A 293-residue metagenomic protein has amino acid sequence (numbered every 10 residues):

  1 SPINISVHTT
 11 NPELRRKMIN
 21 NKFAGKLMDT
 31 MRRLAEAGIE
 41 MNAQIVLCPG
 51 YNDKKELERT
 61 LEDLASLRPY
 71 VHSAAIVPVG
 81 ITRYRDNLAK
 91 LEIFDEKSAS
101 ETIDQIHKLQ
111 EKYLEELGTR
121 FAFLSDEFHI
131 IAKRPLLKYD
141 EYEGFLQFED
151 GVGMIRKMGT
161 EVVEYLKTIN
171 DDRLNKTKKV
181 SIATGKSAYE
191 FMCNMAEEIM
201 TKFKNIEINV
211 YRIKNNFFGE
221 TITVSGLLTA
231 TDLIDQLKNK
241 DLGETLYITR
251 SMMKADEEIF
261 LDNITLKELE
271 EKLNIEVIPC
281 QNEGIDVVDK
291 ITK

Functional and structural regions predicted by a protein language model:
P2, G38-E40, V71, T119 (+3 more regions): A general structural motif
I5, A74, L246: Conserved, mostly hydrophobic/aromatic
H8-M28, C48-E56: Conserved glycine-rich "GG(E/T)P / GGGxP" loop and the immediately following alpha-helix in the radical SAM core
R15-I19, K55-L57, R85-K90, R134-L137: Short acidic, glycine/serine/threonine-rich loops at helix termini
F23-G25, E58-R59, L261-T265: Charged helix-capping and loop-helix junction motifs
T30-N87, K97-E127: Conserved C-terminal portion of the radical SAM core fold that forms the substrate/S-adenosylmethionine-binding
N87-D104, K112, F260-E276: Short secondary-structure subsegments characteristic of cysteine-rich extracellular domains
K133-K293: Radical SAM enzyme core and accessory elements
